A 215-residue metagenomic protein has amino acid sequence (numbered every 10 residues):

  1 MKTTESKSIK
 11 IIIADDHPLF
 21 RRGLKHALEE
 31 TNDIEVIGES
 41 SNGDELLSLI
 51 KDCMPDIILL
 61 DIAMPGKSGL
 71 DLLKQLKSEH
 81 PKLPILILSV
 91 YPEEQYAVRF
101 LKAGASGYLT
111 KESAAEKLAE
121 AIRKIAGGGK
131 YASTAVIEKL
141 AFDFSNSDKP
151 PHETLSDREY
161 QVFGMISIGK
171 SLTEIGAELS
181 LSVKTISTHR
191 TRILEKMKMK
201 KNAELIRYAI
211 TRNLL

Functional and structural regions predicted by a protein language model:
N42, S68-D71: Acidic catalytic/metal-coordinating carboxylates
C53-L59: Active-site beta3 strand of CheY-like receiver
D61, S89: Active-site residues of response regulator receiver
M64: Receiver (REC) domain active-site loop signature in two-component systems and cognate sites in sensor histidine kinases
L70-P81: Short amphipathic alpha-helix used as the core "switch/output" element in two-component signaling
Q95-K102, S106-Q161, L214-L215: Short, flexible helix-to-coil linker/hinge segments that flank and couple to helix-turn-helix
K149-K184: Helix-turn-helix DNA-binding segment
L194-L215: Basic, Lys/Arg-enriched C-terminal extension of HTH/homeodomain DNA-binding domains
